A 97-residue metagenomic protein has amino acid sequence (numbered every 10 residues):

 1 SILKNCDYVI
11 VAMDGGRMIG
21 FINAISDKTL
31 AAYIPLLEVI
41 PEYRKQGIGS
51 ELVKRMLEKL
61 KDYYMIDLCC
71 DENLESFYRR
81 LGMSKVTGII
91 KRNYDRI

Functional and structural regions predicted by a protein language model:
I2-E38: A conserved beta-strand-loop-helix scaffold within acyl/acetyltransferase catalytic domains
N5, K59-L60: Alpha-helix C-cap/termination motif
V9, I19, R44-K45, G49-S50: A generic structural signal for ordered secondary structure
D14-G16, E42-Y43, N93-D95: Short loop segments at secondary-structure junctions
D27-T29, E42, N73: Short coil/turn motifs at secondary-structure junctions
V39, K45-E58: Conserved acetyl-CoA-binding loop-helix of GNAT-fold acetyltransferases
S50, D62-I97: Conserved active-site alpha-helix within GNAT-family acetyltransferase domains
